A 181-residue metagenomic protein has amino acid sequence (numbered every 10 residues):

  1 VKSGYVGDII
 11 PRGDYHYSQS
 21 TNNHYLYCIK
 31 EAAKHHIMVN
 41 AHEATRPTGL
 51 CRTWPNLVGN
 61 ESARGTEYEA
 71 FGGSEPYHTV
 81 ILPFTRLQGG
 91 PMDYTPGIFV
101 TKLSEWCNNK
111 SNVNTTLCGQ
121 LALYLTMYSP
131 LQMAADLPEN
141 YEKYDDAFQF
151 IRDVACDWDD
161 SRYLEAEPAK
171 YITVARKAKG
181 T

Functional and structural regions predicted by a protein language model:
V1-W106, K110: Aromatic- and carboxylate-enriched substrate-binding clefts and catalytic-loop regions of carbohydrate-active enzymes
S18-T21, Y25, A32, T115-G119 (+2 more regions): Active-site-proximal structural scaffolding
K30-E31, F84-T85, T115-L117, V174-R176: A general structural signal for short secondary-structure junctions and capping/turn motifs
K34, M127-Y128, A178-G180: Short, well-ordered loop/turn elements at secondary-structure boundaries
T48, F99-D136: Charge-patterned, long linear interaction tracts outside catalytic cores
C118-A166: Catalytic cores of secreted or luminal carbohydrate-active enzymes
E167-T181: Carbohydrate-binding surface patches
